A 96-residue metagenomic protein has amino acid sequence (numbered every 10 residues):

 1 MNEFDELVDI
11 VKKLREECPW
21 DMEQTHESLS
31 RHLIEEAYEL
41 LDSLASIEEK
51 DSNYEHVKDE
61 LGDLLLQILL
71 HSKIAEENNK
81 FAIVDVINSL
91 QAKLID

Functional and structural regions predicted by a protein language model:
M1-E60, L66-D96: Flexible "arm" and connector segments at domain edges
